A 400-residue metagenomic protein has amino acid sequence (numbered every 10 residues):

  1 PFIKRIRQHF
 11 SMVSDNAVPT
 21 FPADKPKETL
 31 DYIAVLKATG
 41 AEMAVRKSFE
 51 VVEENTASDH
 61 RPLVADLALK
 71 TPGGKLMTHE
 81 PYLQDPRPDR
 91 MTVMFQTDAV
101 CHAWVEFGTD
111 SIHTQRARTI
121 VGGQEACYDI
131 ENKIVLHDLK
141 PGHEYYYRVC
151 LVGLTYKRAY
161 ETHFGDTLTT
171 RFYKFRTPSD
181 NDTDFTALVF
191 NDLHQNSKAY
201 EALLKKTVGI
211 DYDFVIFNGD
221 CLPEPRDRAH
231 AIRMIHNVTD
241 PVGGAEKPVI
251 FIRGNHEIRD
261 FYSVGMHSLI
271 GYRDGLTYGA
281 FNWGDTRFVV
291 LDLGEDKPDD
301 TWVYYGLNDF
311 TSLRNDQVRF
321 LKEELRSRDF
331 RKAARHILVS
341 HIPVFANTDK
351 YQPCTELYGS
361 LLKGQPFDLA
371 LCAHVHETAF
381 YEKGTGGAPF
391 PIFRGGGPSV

Functional and structural regions predicted by a protein language model:
P1, A34, D59-L67, F95 (+3 more regions): Active-site beta-strand/loop signature of hydrolases that rely on acidic residues for catalysis
P1, M12-N16, L188-D192, F214-D220 (+4 more regions): Active-site neighborhood of phospho(di)ester-bond hydrolases with catalytic His/Asp-centered motifs
P1-K4, P22-E28, Q195-Y200, P223-R226 (+4 more regions): Active-site environment of divalent metal-dependent phosphoester hydrolases
F2-K75: Metal-dependent phosphoester-hydrolase catalytic domains
I3-P26, L30, V35, N132 (+1 more regions): Conserved beta-sheet core of the metallophosphoesterase superfamily
T39, S58-R61, D66-V189, V208-I210: Acidic, histidine-bearing metal-coordination/catalytic regions of metal-dependent phosphoesterases
C150-R176, A229-R326, L357, L361 (+1 more regions): Extended active-site neighborhood of metal-dependent phosphoesterases/phosphodiesterases
T183-F261, I270: Conserved, compact domain cores that house catalytic/ligand-binding motifs in diverse enzymes and effector modules
